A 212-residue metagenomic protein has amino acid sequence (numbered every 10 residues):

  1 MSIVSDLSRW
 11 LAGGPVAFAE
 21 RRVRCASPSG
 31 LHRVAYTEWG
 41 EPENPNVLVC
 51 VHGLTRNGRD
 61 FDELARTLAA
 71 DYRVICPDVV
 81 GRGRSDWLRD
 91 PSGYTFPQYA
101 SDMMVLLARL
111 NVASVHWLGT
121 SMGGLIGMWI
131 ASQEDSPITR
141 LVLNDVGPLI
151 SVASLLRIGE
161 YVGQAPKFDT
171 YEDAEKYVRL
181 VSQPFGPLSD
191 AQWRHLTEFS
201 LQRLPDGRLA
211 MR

Functional and structural regions predicted by a protein language model:
M1-L48, A70-Y72: Alpha/beta-hydrolase fold catalytic core
P28-G30, T37, E63-R66, C76-L118: Active-site loop/oxyanion-hole signature of alpha/beta-hydrolase fold enzymes
G53-E63, V74: Serine-hydrolase catalytic-loop signature spanning alpha/beta hydrolases and amidase-signature enzymes
T55, V79-G83, P148: Alpha/beta-hydrolase active-site loop signature
A113-V152: Conserved hydrolase catalytic core segment
I138-R140, N144-D173: A catalytic-pocket lid/entrance helix-loop region that shapes and gates access to the active site across common
K176-R212: Alpha/beta-hydrolase
